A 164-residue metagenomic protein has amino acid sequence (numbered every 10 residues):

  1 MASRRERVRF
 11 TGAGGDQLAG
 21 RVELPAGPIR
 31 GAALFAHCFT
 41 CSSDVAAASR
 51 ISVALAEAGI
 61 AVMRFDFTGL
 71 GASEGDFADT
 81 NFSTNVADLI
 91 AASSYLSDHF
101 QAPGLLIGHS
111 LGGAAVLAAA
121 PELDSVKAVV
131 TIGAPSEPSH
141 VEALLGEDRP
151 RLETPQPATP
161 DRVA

Functional and structural regions predicted by a protein language model:
M1-G31: N-terminal cap/lid segment of alpha/beta-hydrolase-fold proteins
R5-R7, L18, A114, A119-A164: The alpha/beta-hydrolase serine catalytic core
R30-C38: Short beta-strand element of the alpha/beta-hydrolase
F39-S52, F67: The serine-hydrolase catalytic nucleophile loop
S43, L70-Q101: Catalytic nucleophile-loop/oxyanion-hole region of alpha/beta-hydrolase and closely related hydrolase-like folds
S52-E74: Conserved alpha/beta-hydrolase
H99-S110: Alpha/beta-hydrolase fold nucleophile elbow
